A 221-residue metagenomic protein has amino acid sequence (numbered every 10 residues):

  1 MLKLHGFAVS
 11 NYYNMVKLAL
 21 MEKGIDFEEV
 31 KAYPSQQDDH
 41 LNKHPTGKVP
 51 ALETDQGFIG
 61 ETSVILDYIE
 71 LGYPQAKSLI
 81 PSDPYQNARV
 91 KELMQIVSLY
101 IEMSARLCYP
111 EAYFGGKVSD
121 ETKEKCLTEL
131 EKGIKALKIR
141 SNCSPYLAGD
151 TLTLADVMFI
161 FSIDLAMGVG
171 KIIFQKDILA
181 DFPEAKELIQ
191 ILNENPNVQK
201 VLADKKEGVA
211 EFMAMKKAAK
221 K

Functional and structural regions predicted by a protein language model:
M1-K125, E131, P145, A219-K220: GST-like domain detector, emphasizing the conserved glutathione-binding G-site in the N-terminal thioredoxin-like
F7, L154, K205: Short, solvent-exposed turn/loop segments enriched in Gly/Ser/Thr/Pro and often Arg
Q37, F182, E194-N195, M215: Polar helix-capping/helix-linker motif
L99-E194: GST-like fold's C-terminal all-alpha helical module
Q199: C-terminal anion-handling pockets and recognition modules
L202: Segments of small-molecule ligand-sensing domains
K205-K221: Acidic/histidine-enriched, glycine/proline-rich intrinsically disordered or flexible terminal extensions
